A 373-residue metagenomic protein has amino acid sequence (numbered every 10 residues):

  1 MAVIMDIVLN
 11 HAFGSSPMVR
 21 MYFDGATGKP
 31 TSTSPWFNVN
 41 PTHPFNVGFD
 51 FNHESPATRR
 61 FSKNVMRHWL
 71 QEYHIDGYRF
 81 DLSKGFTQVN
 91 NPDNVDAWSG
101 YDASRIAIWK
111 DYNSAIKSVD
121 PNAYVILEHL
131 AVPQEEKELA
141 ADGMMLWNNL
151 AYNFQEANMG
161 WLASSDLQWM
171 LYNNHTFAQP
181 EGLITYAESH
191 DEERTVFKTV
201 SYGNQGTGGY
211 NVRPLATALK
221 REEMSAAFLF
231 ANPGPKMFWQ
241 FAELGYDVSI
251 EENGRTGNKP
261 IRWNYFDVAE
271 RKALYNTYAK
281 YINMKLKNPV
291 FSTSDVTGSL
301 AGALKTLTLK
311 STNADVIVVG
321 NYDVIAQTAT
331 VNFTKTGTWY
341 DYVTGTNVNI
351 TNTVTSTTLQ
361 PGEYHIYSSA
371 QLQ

Functional and structural regions predicted by a protein language model:
M1-Y101, Y112-S118: Substrate-binding/active-site clefts of carbohydrate-active enzymes
H43, D76, L82-A187, E192 (+6 more regions): Active-site-proximal helices and loops of the catalytic beta/alpha 8
P56-K63, D102-I106, K110, A216-L219 (+2 more regions): Non-membrane alpha-helical structural segments and their capping/turn regions in soluble enzymes
N94-D96, F197-L215, R255-I261: A solvent-exposed, charged loop/short amphipathic helix patch at secondary-structure junctions
R213, T217-L219, E223-A226, L307 (+1 more regions): Active-site-flanking ligand-binding surface segments in enzyme catalytic domains
T351-T355: Short, solvent-exposed S/T- and G/P-enriched segments that are highly enriched in secreted/extracellular and lumenal
